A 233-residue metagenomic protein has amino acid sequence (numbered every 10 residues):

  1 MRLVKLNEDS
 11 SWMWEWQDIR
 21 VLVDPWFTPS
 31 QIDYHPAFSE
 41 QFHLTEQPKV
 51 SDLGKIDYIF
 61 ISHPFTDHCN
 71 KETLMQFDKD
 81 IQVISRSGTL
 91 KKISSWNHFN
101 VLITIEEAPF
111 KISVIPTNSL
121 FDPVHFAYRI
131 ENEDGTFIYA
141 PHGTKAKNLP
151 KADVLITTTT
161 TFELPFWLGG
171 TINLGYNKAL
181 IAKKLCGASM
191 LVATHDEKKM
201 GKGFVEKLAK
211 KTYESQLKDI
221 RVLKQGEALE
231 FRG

Functional and structural regions predicted by a protein language model:
M1-L44, L185-A188, K207, K224-G233: Zn-dependent metallo-beta-lactamase
L6-Q17, T104-I156, G170-K178: Catalytic core of the metallo-beta-lactamase
E8-S10, T28-S30, P64-C69, L90-I93 (+6 more regions): Active-site environment of divalent metal-dependent phosphoester hydrolases
I19-F60, E72, T144-L149: Pre-active-site segment of Zn-dependent metallo-hydrolases
V23-D24, I56-C69, I84-S87, I138-G143 (+3 more regions): Active-site neighborhood of phospho(di)ester-bond hydrolases with catalytic His/Asp-centered motifs
L53-G54, L74-D80, P150-K151, A182-G187: Short, conserved loop/helix-junction motifs that constitute active-site signature segments in enzyme catalytic cores
D80-D134, R221-G233: Metallo-beta-lactamase
N148-E230: Cap/insert and terminal regions of metallo-dependent hydrolase folds
